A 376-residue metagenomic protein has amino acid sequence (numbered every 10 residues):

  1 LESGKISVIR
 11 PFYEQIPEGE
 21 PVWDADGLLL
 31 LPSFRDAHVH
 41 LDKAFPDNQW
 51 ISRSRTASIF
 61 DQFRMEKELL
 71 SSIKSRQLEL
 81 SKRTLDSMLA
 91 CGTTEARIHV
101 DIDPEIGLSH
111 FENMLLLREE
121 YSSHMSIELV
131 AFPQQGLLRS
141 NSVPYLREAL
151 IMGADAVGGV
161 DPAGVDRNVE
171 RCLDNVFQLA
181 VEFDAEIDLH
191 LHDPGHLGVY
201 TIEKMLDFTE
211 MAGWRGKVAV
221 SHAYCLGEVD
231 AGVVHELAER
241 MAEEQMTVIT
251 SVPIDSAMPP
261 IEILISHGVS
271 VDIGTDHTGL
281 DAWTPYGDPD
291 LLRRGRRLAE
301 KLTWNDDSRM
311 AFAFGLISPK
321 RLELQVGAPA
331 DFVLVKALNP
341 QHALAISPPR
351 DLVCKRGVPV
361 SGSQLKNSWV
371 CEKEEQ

Functional and structural regions predicted by a protein language model:
L1-L31: Histidine-rich, glycine-flanked metal-binding segment
G4, G27, H38, G92 (+7 more regions): Divalent metal-coordination and catalytic microenvironments
L28-W50: Di-metal (Zn2+ and/or Mg2+/Mn2+) metal-binding site signature of metallo-dependent hydrolases with the MBL/beta-CASP
L30, D47-H99, E105-E120, Y145-I151 (+1 more regions): Alpha-helical scaffold segments that flank or form the walls of functional sites
A44-Q77, A156, T201-A219, L237 (+1 more regions): Active-site gating loops and adjacent loop-to-helix segments of metal-dependent hydrolytic enzymes
E128-S140, I151-P259, G279: Active-site core of metal-dependent hydrolases
F208-V218, E262-A337: His/Asp/Glu-enriched, well-ordered alpha-helical/loop segment that forms or immediately abuts the divalent-metal
V326-Q376: C-terminal cap of metal-dependent C-N hydrolases
